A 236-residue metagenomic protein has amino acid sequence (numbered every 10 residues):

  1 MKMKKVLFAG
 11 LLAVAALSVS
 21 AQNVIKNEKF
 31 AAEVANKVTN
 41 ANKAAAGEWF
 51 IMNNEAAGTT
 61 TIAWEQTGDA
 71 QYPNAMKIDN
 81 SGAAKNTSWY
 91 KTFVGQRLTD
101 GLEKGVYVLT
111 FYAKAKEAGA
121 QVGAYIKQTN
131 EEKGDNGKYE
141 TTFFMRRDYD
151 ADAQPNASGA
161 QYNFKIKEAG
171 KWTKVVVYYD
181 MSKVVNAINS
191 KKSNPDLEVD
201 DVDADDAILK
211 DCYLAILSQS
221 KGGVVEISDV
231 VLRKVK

Functional and structural regions predicted by a protein language model:
M1-V24: Bacterial Sec-dependent N-terminal signal peptides
E28-F30, G95-A124, V177-M181, V230: Extra-cytoplasmic beta-strand recognition segments
F30, K174-E226: Extracellular beta-strand ligand-recognition surfaces/modules
E33-K77: Extracellular glycan-recognition surfaces and repeat-rich motifs
T39-K43, T87-F93, E117-E132, N136-E140 (+1 more regions): Beta-strand acidic-aromatic groove motif in beta-rich domains, primarily in extracellular
M52, T59, P73-K104, E131-N163: Secreted extracellular polysaccharide-interacting domains
A84, L102, K114-V122, N130-K133 (+2 more regions): Extended, low-complexity, turn-rich repeat/linker tracts enriched in Gly/Pro/Ser/Thr and Asp/Glu that occur
K104-V108, Y112, G159, K165-Y178 (+1 more regions): Trp-centered recognition loops
